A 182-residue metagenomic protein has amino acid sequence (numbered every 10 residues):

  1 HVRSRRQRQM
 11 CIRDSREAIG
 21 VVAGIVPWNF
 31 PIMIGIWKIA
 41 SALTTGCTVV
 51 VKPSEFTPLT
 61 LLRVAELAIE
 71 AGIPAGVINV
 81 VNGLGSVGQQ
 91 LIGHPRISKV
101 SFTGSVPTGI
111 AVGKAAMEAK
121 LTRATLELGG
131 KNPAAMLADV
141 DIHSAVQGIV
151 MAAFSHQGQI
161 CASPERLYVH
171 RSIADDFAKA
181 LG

Functional and structural regions predicted by a protein language model:
H1-I12: Single conserved hydrophobic/aromatic residue that forms the stacking wall/gate of nucleotide- or nucleobase-binding
I12, I39-A40, G88, G113 (+1 more regions): Generic hydrophobic/aromatic pocket-lining and core-packing "Φ" positions
R13-P74, H143: Conserved small-residue-rich beta-alpha loop and adjacent elements that most often cradle the phosphate/pyrophosphate
I25, L84, T103, E127 (+1 more regions): Conserved residues at the C-terminal ends of beta-strands
C47, K52-S54, N82, T103 (+1 more regions): Short beta->alpha connector loops at strand-helix junctions that form conserved, small/polar/Pro-enriched
N79-S98, S105: A structured beta-alpha segment of the ubiquitous adenosine-cofactor-binding alpha/beta core
K99, P107-G182: ALDH superfamily catalytic-core signature
